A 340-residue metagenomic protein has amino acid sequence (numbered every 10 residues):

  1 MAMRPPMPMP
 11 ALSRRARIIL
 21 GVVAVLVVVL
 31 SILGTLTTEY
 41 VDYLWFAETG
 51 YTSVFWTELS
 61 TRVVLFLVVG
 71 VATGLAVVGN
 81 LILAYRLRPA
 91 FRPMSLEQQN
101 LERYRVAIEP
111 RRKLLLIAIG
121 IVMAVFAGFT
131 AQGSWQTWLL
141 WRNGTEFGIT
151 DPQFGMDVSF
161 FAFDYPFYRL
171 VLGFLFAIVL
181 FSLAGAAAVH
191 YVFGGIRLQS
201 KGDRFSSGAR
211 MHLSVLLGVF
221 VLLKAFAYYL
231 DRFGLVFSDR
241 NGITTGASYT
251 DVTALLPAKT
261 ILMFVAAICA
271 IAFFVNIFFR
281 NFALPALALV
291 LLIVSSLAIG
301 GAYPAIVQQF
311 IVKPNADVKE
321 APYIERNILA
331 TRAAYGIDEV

Functional and structural regions predicted by a protein language model:
A2-L44, S53-V158, Y165, R169-T331 (+1 more regions): Contiguous transmembrane helix-bundle modules in multi-pass membrane proteins
G50: Glycine-centered flexible beta-alpha turn that most often forms the glycine-rich phosphate-binding loop
